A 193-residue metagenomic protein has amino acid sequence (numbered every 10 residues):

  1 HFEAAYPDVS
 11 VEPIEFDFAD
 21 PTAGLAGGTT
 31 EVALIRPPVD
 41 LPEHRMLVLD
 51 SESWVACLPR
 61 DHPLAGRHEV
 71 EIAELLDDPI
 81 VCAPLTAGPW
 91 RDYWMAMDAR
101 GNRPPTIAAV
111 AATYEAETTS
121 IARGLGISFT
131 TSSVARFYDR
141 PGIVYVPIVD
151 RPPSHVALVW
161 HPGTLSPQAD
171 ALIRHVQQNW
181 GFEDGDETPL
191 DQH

Functional and structural regions predicted by a protein language model:
H1-L41, A111: Central regulatory/effector-binding core of bacterial HTH transcription factors
S10, G28-T29, V48, E74 (+2 more regions): Conserved functional loop/turn residues at catalytic and ligand-binding sites
D17, E71, A112-T113, T131: Short loop/turn segments at beta->alpha junctions
T22, A26, I72, E117-T118: Short hydrophobic/charged patches on amphipathic alpha-helices used for structural packing and interfaces
R36, A65, V70, P79-G101 (+2 more regions): Secondary-structure junction motif
L41-V48, E52-S53, Y114-T164: Beta-alpha-beta core module
H44-W54, L58-I80, P167-D170: Flexible hinge/capping segments at coil-to-helix
V144-H193: A late-sequence structural motif
